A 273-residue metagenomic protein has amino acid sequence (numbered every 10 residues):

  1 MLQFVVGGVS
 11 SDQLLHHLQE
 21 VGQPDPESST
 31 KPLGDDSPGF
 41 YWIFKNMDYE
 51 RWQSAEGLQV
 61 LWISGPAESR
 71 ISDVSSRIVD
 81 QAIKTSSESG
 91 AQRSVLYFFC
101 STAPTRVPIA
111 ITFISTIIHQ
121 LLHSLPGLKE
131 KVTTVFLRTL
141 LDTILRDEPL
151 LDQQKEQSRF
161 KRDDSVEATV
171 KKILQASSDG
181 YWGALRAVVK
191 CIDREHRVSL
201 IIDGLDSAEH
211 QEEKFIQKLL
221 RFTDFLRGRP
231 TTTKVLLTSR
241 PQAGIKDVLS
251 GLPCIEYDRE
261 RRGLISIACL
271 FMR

Functional and structural regions predicted by a protein language model:
M1-R273: Conserved NB-ARC/NACHT P-loop NTPase core of NLR-like innate immune receptors
